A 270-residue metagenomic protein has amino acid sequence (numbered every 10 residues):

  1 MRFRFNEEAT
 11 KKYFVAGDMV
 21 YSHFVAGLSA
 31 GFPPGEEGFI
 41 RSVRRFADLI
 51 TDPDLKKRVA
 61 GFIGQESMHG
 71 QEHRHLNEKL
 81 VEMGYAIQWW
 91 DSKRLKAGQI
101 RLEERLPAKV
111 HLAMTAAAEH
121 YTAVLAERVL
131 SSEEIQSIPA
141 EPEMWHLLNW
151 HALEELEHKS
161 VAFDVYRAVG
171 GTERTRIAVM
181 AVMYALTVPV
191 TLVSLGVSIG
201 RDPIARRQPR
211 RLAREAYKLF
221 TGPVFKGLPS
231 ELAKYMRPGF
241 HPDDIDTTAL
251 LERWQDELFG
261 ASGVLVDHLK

Functional and structural regions predicted by a protein language model:
M1-K270: Non-heme di-metal
